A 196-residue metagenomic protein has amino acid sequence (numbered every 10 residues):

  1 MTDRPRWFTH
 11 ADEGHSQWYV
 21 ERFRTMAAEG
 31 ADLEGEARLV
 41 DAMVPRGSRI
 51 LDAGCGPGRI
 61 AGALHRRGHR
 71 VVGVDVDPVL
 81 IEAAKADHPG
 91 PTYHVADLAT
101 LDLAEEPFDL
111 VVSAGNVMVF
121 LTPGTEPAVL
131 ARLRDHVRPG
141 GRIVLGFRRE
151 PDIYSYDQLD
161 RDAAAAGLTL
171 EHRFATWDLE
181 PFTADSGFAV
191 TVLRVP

Functional and structural regions predicted by a protein language model:
M1-R46: Conserved class I S-adenosyl-L-methionine
G47-G56: Conserved class I S-adenosyl-L-methionine
P57-L101: Class I SAM-dependent methyltransferase SAM/SAH-binding core
A99-L110: A short acidic, Gly/Pro-enriched loop at the edge of an enzyme's catalytic core that lines a small-molecule cofactor
D109-G124: A short SAM/SAH-binding and catalytic strip from SAM-dependent methyltransferases
P127-P139: A short glycine-rich, Lys/Arg-flanked "PGG" loop and its adjoining helix->strand segment in the class I
G140-R148: Conserved beta-strand signature within the Rossmann-like core of class I S-adenosyl-L-methionine
T183-P196: Core SAM-dependent methyltransferase catalytic element
